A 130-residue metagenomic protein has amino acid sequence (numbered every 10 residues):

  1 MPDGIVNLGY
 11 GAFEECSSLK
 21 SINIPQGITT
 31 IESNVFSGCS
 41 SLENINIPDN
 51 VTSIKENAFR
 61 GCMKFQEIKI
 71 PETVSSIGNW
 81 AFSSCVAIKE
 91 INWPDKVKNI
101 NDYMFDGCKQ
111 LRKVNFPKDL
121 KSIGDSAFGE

Functional and structural regions predicted by a protein language model:
M1-N7, S17-T30, S40-S53, M63-S76 (+2 more regions): Structural signature of tandem-repeat unit edges
